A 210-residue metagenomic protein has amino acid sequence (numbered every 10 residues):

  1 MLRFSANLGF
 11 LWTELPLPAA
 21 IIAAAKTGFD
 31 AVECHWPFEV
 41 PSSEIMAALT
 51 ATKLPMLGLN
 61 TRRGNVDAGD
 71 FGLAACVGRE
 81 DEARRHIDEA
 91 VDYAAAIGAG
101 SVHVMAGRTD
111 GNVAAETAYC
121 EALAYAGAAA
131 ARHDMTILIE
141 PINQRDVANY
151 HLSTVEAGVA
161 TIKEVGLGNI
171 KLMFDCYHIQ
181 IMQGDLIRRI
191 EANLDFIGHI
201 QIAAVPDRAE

Functional and structural regions predicted by a protein language model:
M1-A96, L167-K171, Q183, L194-D195 (+2 more regions): N-terminal pre-domain/capping segments
F10, W36, N143, C176-H178: Short, glycine/acidic-enriched loop or turn micro-motifs at the edges of active sites
L15-P16, V147, A157, E210: Short capping/connector residues at structural and topological boundaries
C34, V104, I139, F174-C176 (+1 more regions): Conserved beta-strand positions
L73-K171, I181: Active-site acidic/histidine proton-transfer and metal-coordination neighborhood in alpha/beta enzyme cores
R189-E191: Alpha-helical scaffold elements lining the catalytic groove of polysaccharide deacetylases
